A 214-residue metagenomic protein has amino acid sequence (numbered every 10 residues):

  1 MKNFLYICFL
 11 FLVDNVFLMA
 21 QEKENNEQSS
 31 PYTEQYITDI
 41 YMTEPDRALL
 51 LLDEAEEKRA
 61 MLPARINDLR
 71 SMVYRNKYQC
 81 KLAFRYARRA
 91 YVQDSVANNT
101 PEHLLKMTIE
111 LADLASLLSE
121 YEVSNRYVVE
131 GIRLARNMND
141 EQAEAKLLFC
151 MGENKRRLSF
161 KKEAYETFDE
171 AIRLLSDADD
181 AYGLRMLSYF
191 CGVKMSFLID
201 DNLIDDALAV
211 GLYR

Functional and structural regions predicted by a protein language model:
F4-V13: Sec-dependent N-terminal signal peptides
L12-A20: Hydrophobic membrane-targeting alpha-helices
M19-R214: A "functional boundary" signal
